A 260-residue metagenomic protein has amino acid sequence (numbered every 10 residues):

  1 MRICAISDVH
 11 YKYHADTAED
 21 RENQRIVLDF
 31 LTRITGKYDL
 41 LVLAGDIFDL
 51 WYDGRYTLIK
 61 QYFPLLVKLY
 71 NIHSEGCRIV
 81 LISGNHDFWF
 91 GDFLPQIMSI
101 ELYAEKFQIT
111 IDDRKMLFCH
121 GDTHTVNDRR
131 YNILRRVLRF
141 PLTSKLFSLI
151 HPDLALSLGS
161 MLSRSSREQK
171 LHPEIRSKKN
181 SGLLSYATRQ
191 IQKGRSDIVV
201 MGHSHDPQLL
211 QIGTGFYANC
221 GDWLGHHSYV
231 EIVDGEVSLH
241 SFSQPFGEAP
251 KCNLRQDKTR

Functional and structural regions predicted by a protein language model:
M1-C4, I109-L117, Q211-F216: Beta-strand-turn-beta hairpins that frame and shape the catalytic cleft of phosphate-ester-processing enzymes
R2, I6, Y13-I111, C220: Core catalytic region of metal-dependent phosphoesterases/phosphodiesterases, especially metallo-beta-lactamase-like
K12-H14, F48-Y52, L81-D92, H124-V126 (+2 more regions): Active-site environment of divalent metal-dependent phosphoester hydrolases
E101-A104, L117, D122, D128-L134 (+1 more regions): Conserved beta-sheet core of the metallophosphoesterase superfamily
G121-G182: Active-site-proximal loop/helix segment associated with metal-binding centers of metalloenzymes
P245-G247: Short, surface-exposed beta-strand-loop junctions and turns on beta-sheet-rich folds
